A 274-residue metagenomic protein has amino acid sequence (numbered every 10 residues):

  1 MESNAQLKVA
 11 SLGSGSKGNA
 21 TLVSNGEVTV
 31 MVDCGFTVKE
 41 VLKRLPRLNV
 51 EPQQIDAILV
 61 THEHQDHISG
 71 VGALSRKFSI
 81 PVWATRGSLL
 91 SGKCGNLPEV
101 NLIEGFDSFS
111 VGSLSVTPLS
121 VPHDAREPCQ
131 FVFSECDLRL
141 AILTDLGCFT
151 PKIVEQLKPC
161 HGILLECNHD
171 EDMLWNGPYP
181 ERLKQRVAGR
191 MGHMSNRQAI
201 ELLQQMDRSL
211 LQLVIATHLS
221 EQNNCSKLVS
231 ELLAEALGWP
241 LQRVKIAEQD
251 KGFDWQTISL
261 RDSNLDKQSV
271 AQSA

Functional and structural regions predicted by a protein language model:
M1-L48, C129-T144, G162: Conserved beta-strand hairpin/beta-sheet module of binuclear metal-dependent hydrolase folds, prominently
A10-A20, H62-V71, L89, K93 (+2 more regions): Structured catalytic core of nucleotide-sugar glycosyltransferases
V32-G35, I55-E63, W83-R86, A141-T144 (+3 more regions): Active-site neighborhood of phospho(di)ester-bond hydrolases with catalytic His/Asp-centered motifs
T37-A84, H161: Active-site metal-binding motif and surrounding structural segment of the metallo-beta-lactamase
H64-I68, L89-S91, A125-R126, C148-P151 (+2 more regions): Active-site environment of divalent metal-dependent phosphoester hydrolases
S69-F78, K93-C94, N224-E231: Metal-dependent catalytic neighborhoods of phosphoester/phosphodiester hydrolases
A84-L138: Metallo-beta-lactamase
P151-E248: Cap/insert and terminal regions of metallo-dependent hydrolase folds
